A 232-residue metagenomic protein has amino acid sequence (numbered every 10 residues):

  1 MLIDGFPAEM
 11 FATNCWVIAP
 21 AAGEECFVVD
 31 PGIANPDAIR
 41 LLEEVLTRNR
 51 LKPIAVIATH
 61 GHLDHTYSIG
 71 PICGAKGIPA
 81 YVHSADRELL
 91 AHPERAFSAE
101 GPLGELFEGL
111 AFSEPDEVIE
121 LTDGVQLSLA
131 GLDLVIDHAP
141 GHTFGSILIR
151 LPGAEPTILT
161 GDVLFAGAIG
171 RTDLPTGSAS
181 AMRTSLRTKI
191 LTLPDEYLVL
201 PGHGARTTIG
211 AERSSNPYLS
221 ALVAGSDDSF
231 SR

Functional and structural regions predicted by a protein language model:
M1-N49, L148-T160: Conserved beta-strand hairpin/beta-sheet module of binuclear metal-dependent hydrolase folds, prominently
I3-G5, A80, V118-E120, I190 (+1 more regions): Conserved beta-strand scaffold positions in the cores of enzyme catalytic domains, especially in NTP/NDP-utilizing
F6, I18, D123-L129: Short acidic-hydrophobic surface loop/beta-edge motif
F6-A8, D116-V118, H138-P140: Short Gly/Pro-enriched turn/cap motifs at secondary-structure boundaries
I18, T59, A139: Conserved S/T- and glycine-rich ATP-binding loop of Class I adenylate-forming
E24, I33-A34, A96-E100, Q126 (+1 more regions): Metallo-beta-lactamase
I33-I39, E43-S128, E155, S214-L222: Active-site HxH/HxHxD metal-binding segment of metal-dependent hydrolases
